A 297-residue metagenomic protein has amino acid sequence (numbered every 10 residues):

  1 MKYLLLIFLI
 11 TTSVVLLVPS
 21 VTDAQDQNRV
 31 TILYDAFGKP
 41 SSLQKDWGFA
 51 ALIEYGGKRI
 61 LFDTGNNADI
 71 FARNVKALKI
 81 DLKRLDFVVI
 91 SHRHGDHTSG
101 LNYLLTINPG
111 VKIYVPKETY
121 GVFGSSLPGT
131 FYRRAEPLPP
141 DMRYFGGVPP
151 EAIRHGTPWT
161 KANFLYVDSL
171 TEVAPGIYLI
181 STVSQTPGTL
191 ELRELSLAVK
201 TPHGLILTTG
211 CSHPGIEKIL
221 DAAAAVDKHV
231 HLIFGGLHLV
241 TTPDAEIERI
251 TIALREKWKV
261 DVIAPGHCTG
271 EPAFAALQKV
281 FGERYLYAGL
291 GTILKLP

Functional and structural regions predicted by a protein language model:
M1-L4: Positively charged n-region of N-terminal signal peptides that target proteins for export
F8, L17-G56, S169-L190: Zn-dependent metallo-beta-lactamase
P19, A68-A72, H97-T98, G215-K218 (+1 more regions): Short, well-ordered alpha-helical microsegments
R29-L78, L190-T208: Conserved beta-strand hairpin/beta-sheet module of binuclear metal-dependent hydrolase folds, prominently
I53, D63, V75, H92 (+4 more regions): Divalent metal-coordination and catalytic microenvironments
D69-Y114, E118, A224-F234, H238: Active-site metal-binding motif and surrounding structural segment of the metallo-beta-lactamase
K112, S196, P202-G291: Cap/insert and terminal regions of metallo-dependent hydrolase folds
T119-L195, L286-P297: Metallo-beta-lactamase
